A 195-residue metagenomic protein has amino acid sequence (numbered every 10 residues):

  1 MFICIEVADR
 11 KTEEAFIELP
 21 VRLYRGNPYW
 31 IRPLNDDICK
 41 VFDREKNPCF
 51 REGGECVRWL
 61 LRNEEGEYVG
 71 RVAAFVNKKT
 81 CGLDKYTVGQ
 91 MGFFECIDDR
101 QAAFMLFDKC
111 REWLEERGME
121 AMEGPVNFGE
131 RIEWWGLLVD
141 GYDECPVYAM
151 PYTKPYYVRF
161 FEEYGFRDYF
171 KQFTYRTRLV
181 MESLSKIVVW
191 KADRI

Functional and structural regions predicted by a protein language model:
M1-E45, I195: Short amphipathic alpha-helix that is part of the acyltransferase structural core
E13, Y68, K78-C81, E130-I132 (+1 more regions): Flexible loop/turn segments at secondary-structure boundaries
D43-L60, E64: A short helix-loop-beta-strand connector motif used in the catalytic cores of GNAT acetyltransferases and, in some
C56, V88, F170-Q172: Extracellular structured ligand-interaction cores
R58-L60, E67-N77: Conserved beta-strand in the GNAT
E64, F75-K79, F94-C96, N127-G129 (+1 more regions): An acidic- and aromatic-residue-enriched active-site/binding cleft used to recognize and process polar
G82-R167: Acyl-donor binding region in acyl/amide transferases
P151-I195: Acyltransferase donor/substrate-recognition loop-hinge adjacent to the catalytic core
